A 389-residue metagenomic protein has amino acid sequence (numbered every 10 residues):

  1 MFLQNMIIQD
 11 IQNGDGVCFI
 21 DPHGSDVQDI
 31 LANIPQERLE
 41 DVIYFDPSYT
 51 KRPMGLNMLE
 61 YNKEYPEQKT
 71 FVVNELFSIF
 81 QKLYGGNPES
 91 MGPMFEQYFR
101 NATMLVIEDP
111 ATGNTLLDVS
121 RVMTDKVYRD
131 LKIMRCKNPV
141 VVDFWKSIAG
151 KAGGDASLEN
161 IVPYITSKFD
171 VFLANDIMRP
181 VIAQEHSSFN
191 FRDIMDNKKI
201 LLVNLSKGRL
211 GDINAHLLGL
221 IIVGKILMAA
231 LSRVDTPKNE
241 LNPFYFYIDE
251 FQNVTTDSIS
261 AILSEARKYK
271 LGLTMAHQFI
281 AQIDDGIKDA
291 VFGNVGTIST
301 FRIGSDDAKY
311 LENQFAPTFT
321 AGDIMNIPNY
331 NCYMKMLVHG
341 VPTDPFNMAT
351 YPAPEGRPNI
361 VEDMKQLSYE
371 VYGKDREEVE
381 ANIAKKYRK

Functional and structural regions predicted by a protein language model:
M1-L271, I287, I324-P328, C332-P342 (+2 more regions): P-loop NTPase motor domains
P22, A276-Q282: Conserved H-loop
S78, S90-M94, A261-S264, A281-K389: P-loop NTPase motor core of the ASCE superfamily
K207, Q252, F279-A281, S305: Active-site-proximal loop/turn and secondary-structure-junction residues that shape catalytic pockets, frequently
